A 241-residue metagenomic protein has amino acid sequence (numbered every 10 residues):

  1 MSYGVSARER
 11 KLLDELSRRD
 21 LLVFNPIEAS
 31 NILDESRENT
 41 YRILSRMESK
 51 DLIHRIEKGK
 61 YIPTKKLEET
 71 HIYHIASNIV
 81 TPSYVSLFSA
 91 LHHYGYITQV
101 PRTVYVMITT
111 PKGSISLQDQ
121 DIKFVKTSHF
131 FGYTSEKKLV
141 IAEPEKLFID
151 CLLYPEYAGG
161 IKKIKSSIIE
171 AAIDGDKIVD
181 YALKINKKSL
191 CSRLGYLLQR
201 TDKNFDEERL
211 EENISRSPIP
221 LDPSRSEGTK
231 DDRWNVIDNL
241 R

Functional and structural regions predicted by a protein language model:
S2-P82, S116-Q118, D174-I178: Short beta-edge/loop segments at beta->alpha junctions of small alpha/beta modules that act as binding/recognition
L21, S45, G95, L153-E156: Amphipathic alpha-helical interaction elements
A29, A90, F148: A residue-level signal for conserved active-site and pocket-lining positions in enzyme catalytic cores
R37-E38, T98, E156-G160: Short amphipathic alpha-helical segments with coiled-coil-like heptad repeat character
K50, R55-P63, I72-F131: Short gly/ser-rich loop at a beta-strand->alpha-helix junction or flexible surface loop bordering the NTP-binding
E69-H71, K126-S135, A172-K177: Short amphipathic alpha-helical segments and their helix-coil junctions
E136-R241: Hydrophobic alpha-helical interaction segments
